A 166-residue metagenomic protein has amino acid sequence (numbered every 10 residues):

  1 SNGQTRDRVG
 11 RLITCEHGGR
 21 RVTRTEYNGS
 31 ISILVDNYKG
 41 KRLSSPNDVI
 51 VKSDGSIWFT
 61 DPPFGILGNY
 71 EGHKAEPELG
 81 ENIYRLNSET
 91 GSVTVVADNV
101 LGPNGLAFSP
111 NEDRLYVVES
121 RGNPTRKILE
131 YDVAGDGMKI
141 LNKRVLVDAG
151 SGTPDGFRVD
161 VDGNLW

Functional and structural regions predicted by a protein language model:
S1-L12, E16, R21, K39-I57 (+4 more regions): Beta-rich, blade/repeat-based domains predominating in secreted/periplasmic proteins but also intracellular
N28-G29, A75-E89, E130: Beta-propeller blade signature
G29-S30, G91, D113, D136: Short coil/turn linkers that define WD40 beta-propeller blade boundaries
S32-D36, T94-D98, K139-V147: Beta-propeller fold detector
F59-E78, V118-S120: Short, conserved, GDST-rich strand-edge loop motifs in beta-rich repeat architectures
D61, N87, A97-V100, P110 (+2 more regions): Short, structured patches in soluble enzyme cores that scaffold and shape functional sites
E130-M138: Short loop/turn segments immediately following beta-strands, especially the blade-tip and inter-blade linker loops
